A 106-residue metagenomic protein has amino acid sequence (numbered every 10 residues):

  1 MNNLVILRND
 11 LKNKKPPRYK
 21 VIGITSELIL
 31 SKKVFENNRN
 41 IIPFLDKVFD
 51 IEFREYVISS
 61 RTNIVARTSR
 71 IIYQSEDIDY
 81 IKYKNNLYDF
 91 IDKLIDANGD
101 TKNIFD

Functional and structural regions predicted by a protein language model:
M1-D106: Basic helix-extension-helix modules of the SAP/HeH family
